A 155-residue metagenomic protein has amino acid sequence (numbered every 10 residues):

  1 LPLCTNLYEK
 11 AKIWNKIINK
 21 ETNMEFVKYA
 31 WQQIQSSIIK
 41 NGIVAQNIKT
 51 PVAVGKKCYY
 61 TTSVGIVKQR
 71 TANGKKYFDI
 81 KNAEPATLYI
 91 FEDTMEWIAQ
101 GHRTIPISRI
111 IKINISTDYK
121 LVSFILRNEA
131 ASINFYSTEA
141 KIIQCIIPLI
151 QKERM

Functional and structural regions predicted by a protein language model:
L1-P2, N6-L88: Anionic N-terminal interaction surfaces
K20, Y29, G101-M155: Acidic, Ser/Thr- and proline-rich intrinsically disordered linker/docking segments of eukaryotic scaffolds
F91: A cytosolic small-molecule/anion-sensing beta-strand core signal
